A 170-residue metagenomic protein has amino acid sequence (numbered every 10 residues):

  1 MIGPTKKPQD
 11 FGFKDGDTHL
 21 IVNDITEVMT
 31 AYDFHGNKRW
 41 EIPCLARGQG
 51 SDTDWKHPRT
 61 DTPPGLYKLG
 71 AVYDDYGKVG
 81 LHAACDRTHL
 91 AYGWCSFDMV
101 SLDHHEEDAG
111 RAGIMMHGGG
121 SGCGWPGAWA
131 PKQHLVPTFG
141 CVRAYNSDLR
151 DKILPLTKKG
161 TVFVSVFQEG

Functional and structural regions predicted by a protein language model:
M1-K7: A general sequence property marking short-to-moderate contiguous segments in secreted/outer-membrane adhesion
K7-M115, G119: Gly/Pro-biased beta-strand-loop elements
Y76-G170: Exported/periplasmic cell-wall-interacting domains
